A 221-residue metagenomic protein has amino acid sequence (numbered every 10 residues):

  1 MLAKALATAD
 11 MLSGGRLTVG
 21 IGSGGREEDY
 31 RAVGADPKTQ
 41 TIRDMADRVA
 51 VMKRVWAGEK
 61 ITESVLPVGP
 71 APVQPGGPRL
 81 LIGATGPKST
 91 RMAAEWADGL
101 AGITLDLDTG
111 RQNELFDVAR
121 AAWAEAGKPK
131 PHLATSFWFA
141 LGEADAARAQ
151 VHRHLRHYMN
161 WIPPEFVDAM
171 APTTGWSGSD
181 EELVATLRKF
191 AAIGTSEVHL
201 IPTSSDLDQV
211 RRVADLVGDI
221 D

Functional and structural regions predicted by a protein language model:
M1-D221: Active-site-adjacent structural elements that line small-molecule/cofactor binding pockets in enzymes
